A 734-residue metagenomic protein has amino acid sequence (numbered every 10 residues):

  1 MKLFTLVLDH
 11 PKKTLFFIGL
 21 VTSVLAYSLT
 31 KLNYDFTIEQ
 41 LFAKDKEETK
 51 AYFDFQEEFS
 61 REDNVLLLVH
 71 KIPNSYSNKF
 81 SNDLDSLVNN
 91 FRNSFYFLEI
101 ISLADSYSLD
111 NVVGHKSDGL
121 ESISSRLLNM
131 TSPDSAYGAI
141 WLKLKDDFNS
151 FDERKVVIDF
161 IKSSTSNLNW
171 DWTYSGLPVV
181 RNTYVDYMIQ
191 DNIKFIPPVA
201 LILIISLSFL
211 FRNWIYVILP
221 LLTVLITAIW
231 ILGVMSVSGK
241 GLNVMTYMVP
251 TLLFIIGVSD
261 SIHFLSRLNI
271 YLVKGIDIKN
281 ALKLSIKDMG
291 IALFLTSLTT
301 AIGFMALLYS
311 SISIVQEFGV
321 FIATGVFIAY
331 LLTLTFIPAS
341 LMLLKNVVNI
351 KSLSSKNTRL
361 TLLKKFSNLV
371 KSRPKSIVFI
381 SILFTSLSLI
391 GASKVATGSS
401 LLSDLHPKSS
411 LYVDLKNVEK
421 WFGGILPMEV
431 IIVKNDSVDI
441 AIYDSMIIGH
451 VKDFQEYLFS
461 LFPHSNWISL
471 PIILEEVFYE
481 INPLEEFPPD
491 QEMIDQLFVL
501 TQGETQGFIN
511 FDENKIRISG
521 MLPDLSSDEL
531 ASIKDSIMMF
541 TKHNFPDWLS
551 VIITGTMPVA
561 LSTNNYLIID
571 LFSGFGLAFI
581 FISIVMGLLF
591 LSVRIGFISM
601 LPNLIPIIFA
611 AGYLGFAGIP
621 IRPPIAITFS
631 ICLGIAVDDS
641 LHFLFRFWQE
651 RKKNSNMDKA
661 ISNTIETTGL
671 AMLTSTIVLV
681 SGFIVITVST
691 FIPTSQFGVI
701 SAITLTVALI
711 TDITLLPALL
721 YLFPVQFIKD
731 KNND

Functional and structural regions predicted by a protein language model:
M1-F36, S122, F148-D152, V156-S399 (+3 more regions): Membrane-embedded transmembrane helical bundles of large multi-pass transporters/channels
K31-P73, S117-T131, S367-N368, K394-D439 (+2 more regions): Solvent-exposed, non-transmembrane loop/terminal regulatory segments of multi-pass membrane proteins
K50, D85-D146, E153-V156, N182-D186 (+2 more regions): Extracytoplasmic
N64, N93-N111, W170-L177, V378 (+2 more regions): Short beta-strand elements
L66-K71, S125-T165, T173, M428-V433 (+3 more regions): A short beta-strand structural signal in non-transmembrane regions
H70-F80, L142-F151, G176-R181, L402-K408 (+6 more regions): Structural beta->alpha junctions
N82-F91, E153-S164, I447-Y457, S532-F540: Short amphipathic alpha-helices in soluble, non-transmembrane regions that often serve as interface/regulatory elements
R373-Q496: Juxtamembrane segments of multi-pass membrane proteins
